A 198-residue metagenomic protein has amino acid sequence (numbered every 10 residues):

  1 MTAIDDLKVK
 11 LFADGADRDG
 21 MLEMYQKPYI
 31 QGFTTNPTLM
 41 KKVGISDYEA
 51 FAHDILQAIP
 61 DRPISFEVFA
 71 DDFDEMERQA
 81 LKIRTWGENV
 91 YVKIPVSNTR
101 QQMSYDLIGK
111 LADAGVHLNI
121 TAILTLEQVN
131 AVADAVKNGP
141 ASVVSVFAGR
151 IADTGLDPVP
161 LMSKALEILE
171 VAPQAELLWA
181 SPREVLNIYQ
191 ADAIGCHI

Functional and structural regions predicted by a protein language model:
T2, D6-L22, Q26-I30, T34-A114 (+1 more regions): Active-site beta->alpha loop and helix N-cap motifs at the rims of alpha/beta catalytic domains
Q102, D106-G109, V116-I198: Catalytic alpha/beta core domains of metabolic enzymes, predominantly
